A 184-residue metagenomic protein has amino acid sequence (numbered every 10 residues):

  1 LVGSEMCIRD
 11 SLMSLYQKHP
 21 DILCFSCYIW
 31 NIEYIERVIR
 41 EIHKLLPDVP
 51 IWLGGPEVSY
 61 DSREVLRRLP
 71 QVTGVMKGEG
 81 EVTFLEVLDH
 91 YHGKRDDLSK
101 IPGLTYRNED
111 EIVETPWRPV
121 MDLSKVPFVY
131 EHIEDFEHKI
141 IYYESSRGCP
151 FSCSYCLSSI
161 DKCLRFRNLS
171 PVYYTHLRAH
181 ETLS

Functional and structural regions predicted by a protein language model:
L1, G74, F166: Short aromatic/basic micro-patch
L1-C7, A179-T182: Short, small-residue-biased leader/transition segments that mark boundaries at the very start of proteins
L1-G3, L98-I101, K139, P150: A structure-centric signal for secondary-structure junctions around beta-strands
S4-E5, R9-P119: Glycine-rich beta-alpha loop elements in corrinoid/cobalamin-binding modules across cobalamin-dependent enzymes
S124-A179, S184: Radical SAM [4Fe-4S] cluster-binding motif and immediate context
